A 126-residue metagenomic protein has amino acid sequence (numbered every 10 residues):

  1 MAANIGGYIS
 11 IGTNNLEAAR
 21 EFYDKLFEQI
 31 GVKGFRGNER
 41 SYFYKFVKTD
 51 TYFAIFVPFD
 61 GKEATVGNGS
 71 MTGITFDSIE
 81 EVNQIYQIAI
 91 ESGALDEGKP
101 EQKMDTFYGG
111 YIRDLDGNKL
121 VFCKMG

Functional and structural regions predicted by a protein language model:
M1-R20, T72, G126: N-terminal beta-strand motif that seeds the catalytic metal site of vicinal oxygen chelate
A2-N4, Q87-G126: Vicinal oxygen chelate
S10-Y52: Core segments of cupin and vicinal oxygen chelate
A18, E80, F107: Short alpha-helical
F22-L26, I85-I90: Short amphipathic alpha-helices in soluble, non-transmembrane regions that often serve as interface/regulatory elements
N38, N68, T106: Exposed loop/turn and edge beta-strand positions of beta-sandwich/beta-sheet ligand-binding modules
Y44-I88: Long, continuous compositionally biased terminal/linker segments
